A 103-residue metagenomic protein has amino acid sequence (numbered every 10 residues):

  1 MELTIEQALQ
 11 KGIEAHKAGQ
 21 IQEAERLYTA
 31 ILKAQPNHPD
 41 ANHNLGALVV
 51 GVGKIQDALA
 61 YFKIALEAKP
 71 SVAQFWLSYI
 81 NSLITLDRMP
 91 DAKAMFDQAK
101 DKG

Functional and structural regions predicted by a protein language model:
E2-E6, K11-A30, G51-I64, I84-D101: Structural signature of tandem alpha-helical TPR/SEL1-like repeats, specifically the intra-repeat loop/turn
Q20, P36-H38: N-terminal glycine-/serine-/threonine-rich beta1-alpha1-beta2 phosphate-ribose binding loop of Rossmann-like
A34, A68, D101-K102: Structural marker of alpha-solenoid helical repeat scaffolds
D40, A47-G51: Alpha-helical adaptor scaffolds
